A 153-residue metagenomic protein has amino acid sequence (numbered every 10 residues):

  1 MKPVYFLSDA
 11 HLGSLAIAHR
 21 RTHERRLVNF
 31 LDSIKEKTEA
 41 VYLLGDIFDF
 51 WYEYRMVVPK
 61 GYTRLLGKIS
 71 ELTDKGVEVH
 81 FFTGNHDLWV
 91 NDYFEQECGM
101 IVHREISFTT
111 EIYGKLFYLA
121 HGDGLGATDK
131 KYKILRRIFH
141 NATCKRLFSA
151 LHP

Functional and structural regions predicted by a protein language model:
K2-P3, L7-I112: Core catalytic region of metal-dependent phosphoesterases/phosphodiesterases, especially metallo-beta-lactamase-like
F6, L116-A120, G126-A127: Short hydrophobic-aromatic micro-motifs
G122-P153: Active-site-proximal loop/helix segment associated with metal-binding centers of metalloenzymes
